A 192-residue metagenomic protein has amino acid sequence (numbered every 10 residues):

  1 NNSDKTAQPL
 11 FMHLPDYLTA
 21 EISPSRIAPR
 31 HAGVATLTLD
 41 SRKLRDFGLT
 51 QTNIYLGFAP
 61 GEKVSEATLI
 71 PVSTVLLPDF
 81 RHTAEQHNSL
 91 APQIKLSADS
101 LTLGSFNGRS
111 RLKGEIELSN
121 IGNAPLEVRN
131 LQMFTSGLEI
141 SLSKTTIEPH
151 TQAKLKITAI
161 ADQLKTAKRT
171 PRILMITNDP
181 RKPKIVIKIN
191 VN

Functional and structural regions predicted by a protein language model:
N2-D4, P60-E117, I121-N123, P180-N192: Long, low-complexity ectodomains and other extracytoplasmic segments of secretory-pathway proteins
D4-A32, N123-Q152: Surface-exposed binding patches on compact interaction domains or structured appendages
P9, Q51, L96-A98, L103 (+3 more regions): Hydrophobic residues on conserved beta-strands that form the core of alpha/beta folds
A35-K43, L155-Q163: Short, hydrophobic beta-strand segments
R42-T52, Q163-T170: Short glycine/proline/serine/threonine-rich loop/turn segments at secondary-structure transition edges
L56-F58, M175: Conserved structural position at the C-terminal beta-strand of extracellular beta-sandwich adhesion modules
L126-R129, T166-K168, K184-I185: Extended hydrophobic-aromatic, low-complexity segments
